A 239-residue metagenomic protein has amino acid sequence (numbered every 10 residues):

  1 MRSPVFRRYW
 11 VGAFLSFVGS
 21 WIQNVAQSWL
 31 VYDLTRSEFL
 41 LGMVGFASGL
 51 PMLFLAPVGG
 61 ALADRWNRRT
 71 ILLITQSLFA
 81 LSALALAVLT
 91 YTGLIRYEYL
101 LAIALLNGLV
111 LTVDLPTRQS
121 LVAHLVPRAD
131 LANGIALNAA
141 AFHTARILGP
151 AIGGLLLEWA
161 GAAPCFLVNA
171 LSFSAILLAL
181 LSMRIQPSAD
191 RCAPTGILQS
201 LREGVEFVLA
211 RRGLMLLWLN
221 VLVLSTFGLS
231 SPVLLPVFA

Functional and structural regions predicted by a protein language model:
M1-A239: Alpha-helical transmembrane-bundle signature of multi-pass membrane transport and export proteins
